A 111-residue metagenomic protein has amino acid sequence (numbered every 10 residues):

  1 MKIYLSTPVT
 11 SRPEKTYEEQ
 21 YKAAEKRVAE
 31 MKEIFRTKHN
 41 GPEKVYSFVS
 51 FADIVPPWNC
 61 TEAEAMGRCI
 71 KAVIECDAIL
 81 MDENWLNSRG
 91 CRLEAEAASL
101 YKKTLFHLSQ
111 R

Functional and structural regions predicted by a protein language model:
M1-R111: Conserved catalytic or regulatory cores that recognize and/or transform ribose-phosphate-containing ligands
